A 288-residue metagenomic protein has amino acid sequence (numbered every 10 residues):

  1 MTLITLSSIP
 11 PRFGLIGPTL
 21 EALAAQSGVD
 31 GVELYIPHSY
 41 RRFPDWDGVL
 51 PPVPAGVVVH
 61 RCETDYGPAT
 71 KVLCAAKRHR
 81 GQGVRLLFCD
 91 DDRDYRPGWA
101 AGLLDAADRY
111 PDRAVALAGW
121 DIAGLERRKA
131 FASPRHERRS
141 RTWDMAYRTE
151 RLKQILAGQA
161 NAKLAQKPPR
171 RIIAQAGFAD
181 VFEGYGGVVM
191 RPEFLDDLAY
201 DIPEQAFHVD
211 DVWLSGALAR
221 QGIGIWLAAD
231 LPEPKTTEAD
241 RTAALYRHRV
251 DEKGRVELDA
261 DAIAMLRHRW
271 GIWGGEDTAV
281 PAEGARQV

Functional and structural regions predicted by a protein language model:
M1, T5, L15-T19, E193 (+1 more regions): C-terminal catalytic/acceptor-binding lobe
L3-P11, Q26: A conserved hydrophobic helix/loop-capping motif in glycosyltransferases and polysaccharide synthases
L6-S8, I36-H38, A229: Short beta-strand/turn micro-motifs composed of small residues that flank or help shape donor/cofactor-binding pockets
L20-G31, R41-R42, P52: Short, acidic, metal-binding catalytic loop of nucleotide-sugar glycosyltransferases
D30-G31, R85, G224: Residues at the starts of beta-strands that form the adenosine-phosphate
Y35-V84: Active-site-proximal specificity loops/subdomain of glycosyltransferases
Q82-R93: Short beta-strand-to-loop acidic/aromatic patch adjacent to the donor-nucleotide binding site
D94-A199: Conserved catalytic core of nucleotide-sugar-dependent glycosyltransferases
